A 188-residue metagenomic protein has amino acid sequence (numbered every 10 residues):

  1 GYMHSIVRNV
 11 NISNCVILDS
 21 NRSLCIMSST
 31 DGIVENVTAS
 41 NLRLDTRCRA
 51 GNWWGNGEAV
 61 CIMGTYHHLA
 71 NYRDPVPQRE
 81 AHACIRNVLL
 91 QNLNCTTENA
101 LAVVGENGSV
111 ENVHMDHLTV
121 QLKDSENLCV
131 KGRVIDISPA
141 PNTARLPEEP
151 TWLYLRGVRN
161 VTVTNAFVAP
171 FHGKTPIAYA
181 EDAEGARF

Functional and structural regions predicted by a protein language model:
G1-F188: Extracellular/periplasmic carbohydrate-active domains that bind, remodel, or depolymerize complex polysaccharides
